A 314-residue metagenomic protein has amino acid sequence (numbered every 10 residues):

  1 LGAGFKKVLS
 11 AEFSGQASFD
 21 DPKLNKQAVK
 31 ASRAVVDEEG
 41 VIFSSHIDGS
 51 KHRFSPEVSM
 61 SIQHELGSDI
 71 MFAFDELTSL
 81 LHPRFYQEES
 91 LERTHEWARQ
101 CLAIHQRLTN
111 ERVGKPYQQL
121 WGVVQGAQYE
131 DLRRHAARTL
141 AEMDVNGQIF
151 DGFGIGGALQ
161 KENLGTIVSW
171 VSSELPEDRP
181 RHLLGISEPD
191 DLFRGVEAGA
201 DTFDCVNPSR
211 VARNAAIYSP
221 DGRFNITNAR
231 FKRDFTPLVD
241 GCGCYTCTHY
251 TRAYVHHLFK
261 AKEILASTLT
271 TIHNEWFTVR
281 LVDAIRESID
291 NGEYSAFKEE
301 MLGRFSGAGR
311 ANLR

Functional and structural regions predicted by a protein language model:
L1-V113, A229-K232: Non-catalytic, usually N-terminal nucleic-acid engagement modules in DNA/RNA processing proteins
V58, I62, E89, R93-Q100 (+4 more regions): A non-catalytic, amphipathic alpha-helix used as a structural packing/dimerization or gating element in enzyme scaffolds
G67, A98, L102-H105, T109 (+4 more regions): Structural signal for hydrophobic packing residues in well-ordered secondary-structure cores of soluble enzyme domains
G67, G199, E293: Conserved functional loop/turn residues at catalytic and ligand-binding sites
D75-H82, V239-R314: C-terminal extensions of enzymes
S79-R84, E88, W121, D151-G156 (+1 more regions): Glycine- and acidic
E92, I104, L108-N110, K115-L238: Glycine-rich phosphate/ribose-binding loops and adjacent secondary-structure elements that form binding surfaces
